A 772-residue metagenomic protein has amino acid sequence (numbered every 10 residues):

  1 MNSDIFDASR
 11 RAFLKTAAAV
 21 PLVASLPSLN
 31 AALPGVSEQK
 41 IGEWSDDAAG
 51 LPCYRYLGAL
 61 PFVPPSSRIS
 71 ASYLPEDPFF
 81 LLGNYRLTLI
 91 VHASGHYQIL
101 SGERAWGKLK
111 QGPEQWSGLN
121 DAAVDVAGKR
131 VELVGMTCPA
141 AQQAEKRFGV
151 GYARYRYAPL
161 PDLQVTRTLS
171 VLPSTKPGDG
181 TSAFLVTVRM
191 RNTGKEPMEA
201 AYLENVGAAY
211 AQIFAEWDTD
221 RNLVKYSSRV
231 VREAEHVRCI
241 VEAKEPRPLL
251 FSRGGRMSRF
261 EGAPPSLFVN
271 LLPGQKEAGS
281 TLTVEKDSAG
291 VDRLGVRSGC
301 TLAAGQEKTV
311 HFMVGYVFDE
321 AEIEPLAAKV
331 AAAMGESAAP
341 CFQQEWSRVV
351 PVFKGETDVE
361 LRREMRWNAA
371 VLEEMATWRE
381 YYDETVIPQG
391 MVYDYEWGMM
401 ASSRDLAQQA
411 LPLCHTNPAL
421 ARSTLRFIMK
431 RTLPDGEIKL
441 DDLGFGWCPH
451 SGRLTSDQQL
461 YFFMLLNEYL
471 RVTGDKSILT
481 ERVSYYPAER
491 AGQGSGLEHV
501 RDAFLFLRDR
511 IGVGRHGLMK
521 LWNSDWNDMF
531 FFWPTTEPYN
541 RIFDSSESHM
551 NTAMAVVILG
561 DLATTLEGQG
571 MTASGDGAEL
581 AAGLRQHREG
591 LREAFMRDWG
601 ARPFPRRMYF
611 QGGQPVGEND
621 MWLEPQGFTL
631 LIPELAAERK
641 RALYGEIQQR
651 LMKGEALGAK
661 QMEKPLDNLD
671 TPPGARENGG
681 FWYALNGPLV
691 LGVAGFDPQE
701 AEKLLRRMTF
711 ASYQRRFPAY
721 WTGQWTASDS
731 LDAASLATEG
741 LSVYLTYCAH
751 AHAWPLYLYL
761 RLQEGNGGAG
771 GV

Functional and structural regions predicted by a protein language model:
M1-S9, A19: N-terminal secretory signal peptides
F6-D7, P27-Q39: C-terminal segment of N-terminal export signals and the immediately downstream linker at the start of the mature
V36, K40-F62, Y73-Q98, N368 (+4 more regions): C-terminal capping/lid segments that line or modulate ligand- or cofactor-binding pockets
A127-A183, K276-V296: Extended, loop-rich substrate-binding clefts of extracytoplasmic carbohydrate-active enzymes
Q143-F148, E356-T377, T416-A419, I428 (+8 more regions): Active-site acid/base region of carbohydrate-active enzymes
L169-L282, V296, K329, A333-S347: Polysaccharide-binding surfaces and accessory modules of carbohydrate-active proteins
A183, A263-A339, R541-S546, I558: Beta-strand-rich recognition/accessory modules
K308-I323, Y395, L440-Y461, K476-A582 (+4 more regions): The feature captures the catalytic groove of carbohydrate-active enzymes
